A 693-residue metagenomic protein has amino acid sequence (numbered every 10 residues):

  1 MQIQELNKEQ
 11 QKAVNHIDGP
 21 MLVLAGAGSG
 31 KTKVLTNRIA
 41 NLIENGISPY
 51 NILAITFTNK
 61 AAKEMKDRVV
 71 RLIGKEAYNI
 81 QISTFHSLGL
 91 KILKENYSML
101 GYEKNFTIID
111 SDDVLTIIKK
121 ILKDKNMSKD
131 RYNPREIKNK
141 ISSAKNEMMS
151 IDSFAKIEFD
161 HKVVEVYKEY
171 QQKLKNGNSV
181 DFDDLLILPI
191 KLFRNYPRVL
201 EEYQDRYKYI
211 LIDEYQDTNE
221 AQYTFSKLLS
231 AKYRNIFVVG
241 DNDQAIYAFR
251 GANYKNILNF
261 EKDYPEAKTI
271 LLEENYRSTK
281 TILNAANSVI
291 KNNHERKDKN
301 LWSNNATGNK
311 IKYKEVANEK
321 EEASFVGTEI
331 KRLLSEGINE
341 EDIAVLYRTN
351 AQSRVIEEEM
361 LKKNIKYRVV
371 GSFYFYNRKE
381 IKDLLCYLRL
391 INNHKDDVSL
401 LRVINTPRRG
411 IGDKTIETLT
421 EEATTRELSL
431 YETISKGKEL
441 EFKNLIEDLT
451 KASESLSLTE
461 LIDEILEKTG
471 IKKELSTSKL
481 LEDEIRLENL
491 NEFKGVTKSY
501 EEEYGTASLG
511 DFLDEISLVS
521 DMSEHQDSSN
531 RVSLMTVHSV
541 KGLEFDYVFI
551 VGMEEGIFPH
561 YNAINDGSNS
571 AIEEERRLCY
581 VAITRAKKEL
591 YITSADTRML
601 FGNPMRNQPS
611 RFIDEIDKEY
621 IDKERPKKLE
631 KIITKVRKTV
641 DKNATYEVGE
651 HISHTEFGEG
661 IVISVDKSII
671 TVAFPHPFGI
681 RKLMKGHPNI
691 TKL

Functional and structural regions predicted by a protein language model:
Q2-E5, N41, E220-V316, C386 (+1 more regions): Conserved RecA-like helicase ATPase core segment that couples NTP binding/hydrolysis to strand translocation
L6-N15: Pre-Walker A adenine-sensing motif
D18-M21, S29, A40-Y209, R234 (+10 more regions): A basic/glycine-biased coupling hinge at the interface between accessory DNA-binding modules
V23, A27-L35, P265-K268, E273-K366 (+2 more regions): Helicase P-loop NTPase motor core
K156, N339, S353-I365, R378 (+1 more regions): Conserved helicase C-terminal RecA-like lobe
Y203-E220, F237: SF2 helicase catalytic motif II
F558-P559, T671-A673, P677-N689: A short macromolecule-binding patch
K623-H651: Mixed-charge, Lys/Arg-rich low-complexity intrinsically disordered regions
